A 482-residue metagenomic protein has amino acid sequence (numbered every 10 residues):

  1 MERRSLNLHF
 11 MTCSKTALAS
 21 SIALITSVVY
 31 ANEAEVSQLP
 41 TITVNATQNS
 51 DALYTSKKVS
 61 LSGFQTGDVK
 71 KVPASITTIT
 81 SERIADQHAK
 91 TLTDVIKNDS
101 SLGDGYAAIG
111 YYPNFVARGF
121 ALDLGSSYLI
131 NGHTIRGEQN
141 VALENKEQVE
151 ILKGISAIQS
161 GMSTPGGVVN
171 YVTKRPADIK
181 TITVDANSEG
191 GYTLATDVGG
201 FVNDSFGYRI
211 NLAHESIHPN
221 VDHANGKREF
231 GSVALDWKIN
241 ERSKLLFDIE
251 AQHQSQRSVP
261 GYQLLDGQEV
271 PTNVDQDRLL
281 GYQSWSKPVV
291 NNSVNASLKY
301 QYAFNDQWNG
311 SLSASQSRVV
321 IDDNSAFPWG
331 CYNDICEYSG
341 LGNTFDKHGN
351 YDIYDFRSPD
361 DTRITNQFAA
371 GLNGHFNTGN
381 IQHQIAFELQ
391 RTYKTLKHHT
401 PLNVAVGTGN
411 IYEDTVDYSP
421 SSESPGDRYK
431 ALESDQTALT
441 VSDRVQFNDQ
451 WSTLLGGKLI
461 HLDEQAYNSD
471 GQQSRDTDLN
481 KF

Functional and structural regions predicted by a protein language model:
L39-I179: Acidic, small-polar-rich N-terminal luminal/periplasmic segments of exported/outer-membrane proteins
P113, G167, K180-I182, Y192-T196 (+5 more regions): Hydrophobic, lipid-facing positions within transmembrane beta-strands of outer-membrane proteins
V141, P176-I179, V202-F206, E241-R242 (+3 more regions): Short loop/turn motifs that connect adjacent beta-strands in outer-membrane beta-barrel proteins
E144-E147, I158-V233, I239-S243, V294: Outer-membrane beta-barrel translocator/receptor signature
I182-A186, T196, I210-H214, F247-H253 (+3 more regions): Transmembrane beta-barrel strands of outer-membrane/channel proteins
A186-S188, D222-K227, K287-N292, S358-I364 (+2 more regions): Replace "Gram-negative outer membrane beta-barrel proteins" with "bacterial and organellar outer membrane beta-barrel
E215, P219, S232-A303, Q316-R363 (+2 more regions): Acidic/polar loop-and-plug regions of large Gram-negative outer-membrane beta-barrel proteins
S297-R318, D352-N468, D478-K481: Face-selective signature of the C-terminal outer-membrane beta-barrel domain
